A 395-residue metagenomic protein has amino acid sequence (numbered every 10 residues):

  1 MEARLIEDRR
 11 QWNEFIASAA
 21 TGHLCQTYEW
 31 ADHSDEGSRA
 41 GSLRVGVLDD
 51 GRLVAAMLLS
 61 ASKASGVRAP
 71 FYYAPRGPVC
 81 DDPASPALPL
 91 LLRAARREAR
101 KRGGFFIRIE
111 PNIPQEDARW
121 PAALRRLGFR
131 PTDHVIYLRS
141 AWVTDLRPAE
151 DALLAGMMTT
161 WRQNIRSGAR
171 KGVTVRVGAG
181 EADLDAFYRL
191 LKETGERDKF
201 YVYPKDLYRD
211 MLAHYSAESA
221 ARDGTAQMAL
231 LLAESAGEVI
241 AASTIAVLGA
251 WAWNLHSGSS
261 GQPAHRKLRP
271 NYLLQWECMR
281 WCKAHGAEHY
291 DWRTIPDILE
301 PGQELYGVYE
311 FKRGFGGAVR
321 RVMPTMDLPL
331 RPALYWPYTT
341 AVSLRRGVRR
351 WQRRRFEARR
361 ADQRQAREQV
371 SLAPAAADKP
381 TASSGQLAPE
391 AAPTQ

Functional and structural regions predicted by a protein language model:
A3-D50, V54-V67, P111-E116, R125-H265 (+1 more regions): A conserved beta-strand-loop-helix scaffold within acyl/acetyltransferase catalytic domains
L5, R9, A61, G66 (+3 more regions): Active-site/acyl-donor-binding loops of N-acyltransferases
A74: Flexible glycine-rich active-site/ligand-binding loops centered on an Asp-His dyad
P78-A123: A gly/proline- and charged-residue-enriched helix-loop-helix capping module
P89-R100, R209-W336: Aromatic (often tryptophan-rich) hydrophobic motifs at membrane interfaces
F106-I109, R176, D291: Short catalytic-loop micro-motif centered on adjacent basic/acidic residues
